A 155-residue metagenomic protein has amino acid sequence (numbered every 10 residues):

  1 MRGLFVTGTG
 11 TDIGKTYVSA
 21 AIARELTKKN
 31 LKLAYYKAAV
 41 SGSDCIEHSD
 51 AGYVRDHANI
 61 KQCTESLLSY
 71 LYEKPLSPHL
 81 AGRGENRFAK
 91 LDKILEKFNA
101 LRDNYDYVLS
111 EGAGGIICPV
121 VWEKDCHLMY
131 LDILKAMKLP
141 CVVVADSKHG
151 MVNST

Functional and structural regions predicted by a protein language model:
G3, Y17-F88, D92, K97-A100: N-terminal phosphate/diphosphate-binding loop that engages ATP/GTP or pyrophosphate donors across diverse enzyme folds
V6-T7: Hydrophobic anchor at the beta1->P-loop junction of P-loop NTPases
G10: Conserved glycine-rich cofactor-binding loop
I13-G14: Conserved glycine(s) of the Walker
I22, Y107, G112-T155: Conserved catalytic-core segment of NTP-binding enzymes
S69-L76, R102, V143-V152: Low-complexity, flexible helical/coil segments
I94-N104, H127-D132: Short, charged beta->alpha transition segments
